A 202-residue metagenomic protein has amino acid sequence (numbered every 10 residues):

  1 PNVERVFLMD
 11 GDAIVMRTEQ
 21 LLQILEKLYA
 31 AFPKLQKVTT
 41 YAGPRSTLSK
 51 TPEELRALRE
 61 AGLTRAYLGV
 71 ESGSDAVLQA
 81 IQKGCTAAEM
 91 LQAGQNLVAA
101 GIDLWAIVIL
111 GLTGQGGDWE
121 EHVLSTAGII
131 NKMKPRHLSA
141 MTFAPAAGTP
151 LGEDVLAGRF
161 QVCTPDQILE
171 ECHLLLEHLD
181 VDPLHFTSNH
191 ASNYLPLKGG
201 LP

Functional and structural regions predicted by a protein language model:
N2-A99, L104, D180: Conserved SAM/AdoMet-binding glycine-rich loop
A13, R45, G73, G111-T113 (+2 more regions): Residue-level marker for beta-strand->alpha-helix junctions and adjacent short loops that shape enzyme
M16, Q20, E53, I81-E89 (+3 more regions): Alpha-helix N-cap and loop-to-helix initiation/capping positions
Y41-L48, T113-E120, P202: Active-site mouth loops of central-metabolism enzymes
K50-T51, Q79-I81, G116-D118, P150-G152 (+1 more regions): Short, well-ordered secondary-structure micro-motifs
R65, A88-P150, P165-N189: Conserved C-terminal portion of the radical SAM core fold that forms the substrate/S-adenosylmethionine-binding
G152-R159: Short glycine/proline- and charge-enriched loop/turn segments that cap or connect secondary-structure elements
N193-P202: Radical SAM enzyme core and accessory elements
